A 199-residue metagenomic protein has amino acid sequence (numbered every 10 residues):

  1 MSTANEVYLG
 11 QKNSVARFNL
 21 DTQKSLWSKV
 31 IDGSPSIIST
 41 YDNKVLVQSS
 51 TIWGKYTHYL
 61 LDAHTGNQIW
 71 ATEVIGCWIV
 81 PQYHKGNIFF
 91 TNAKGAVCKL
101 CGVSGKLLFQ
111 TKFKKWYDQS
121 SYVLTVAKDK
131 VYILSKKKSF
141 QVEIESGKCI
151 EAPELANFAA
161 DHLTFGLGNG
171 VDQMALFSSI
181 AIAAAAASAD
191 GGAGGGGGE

Functional and structural regions predicted by a protein language model:
M1-E199: Secretory-pathway ectodomains
